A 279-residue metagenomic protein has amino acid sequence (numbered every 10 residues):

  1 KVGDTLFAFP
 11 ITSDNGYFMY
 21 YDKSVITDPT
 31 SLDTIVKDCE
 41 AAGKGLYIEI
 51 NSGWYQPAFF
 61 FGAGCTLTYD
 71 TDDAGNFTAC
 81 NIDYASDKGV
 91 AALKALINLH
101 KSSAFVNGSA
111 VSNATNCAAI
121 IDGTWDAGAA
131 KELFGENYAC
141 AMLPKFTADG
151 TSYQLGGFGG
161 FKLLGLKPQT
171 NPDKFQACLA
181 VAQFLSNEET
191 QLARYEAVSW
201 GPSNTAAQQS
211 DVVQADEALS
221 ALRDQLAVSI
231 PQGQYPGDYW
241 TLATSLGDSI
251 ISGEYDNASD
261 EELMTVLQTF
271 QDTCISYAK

Functional and structural regions predicted by a protein language model:
K1-A8, V36-A42, A127-L133: Pocket-flanking alpha-helical
K1-Y17, A139-M142: Hinge/lid segment of periplasmic solute-binding proteins
D4, L133-S199: Extracytoplasmic/periplasmic substrate-recognition and gating elements
S24-S31, T66, Q169-C178: Short helix-loop capping/hinge motifs at secondary-structure junctions, enriched in acidic/polar residues
K37-A41, K94-K101, V106-I120, T124 (+3 more regions): Short helices/loops that flank or line small-molecule/ion binding pockets
A74-N107: Glycine-centered hinge/linker elements that transmit conformational signals in sensory and ligand-binding systems
I121-G128, M142-P144, K162, R223: Beta->alpha turn/N-cap motifs
T205, R223-K279: Conserved C-terminal helix/tail region of periplasmic/extracytoplasmic solute-binding proteins
